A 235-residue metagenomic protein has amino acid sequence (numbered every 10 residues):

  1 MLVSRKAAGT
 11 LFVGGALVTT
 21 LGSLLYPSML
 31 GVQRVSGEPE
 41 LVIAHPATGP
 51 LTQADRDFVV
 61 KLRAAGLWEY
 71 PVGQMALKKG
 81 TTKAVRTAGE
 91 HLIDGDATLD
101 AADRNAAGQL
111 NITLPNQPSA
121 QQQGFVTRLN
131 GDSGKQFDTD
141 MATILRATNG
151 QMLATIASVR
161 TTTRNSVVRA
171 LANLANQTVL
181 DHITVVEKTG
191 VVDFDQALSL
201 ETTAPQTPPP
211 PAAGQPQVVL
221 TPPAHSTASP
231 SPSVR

Functional and structural regions predicted by a protein language model:
M1-L17: N-terminal export and membrane-targeting signals
T20-R235: All-alpha RGS (Regulator of G-protein Signaling) helical domain and cognate RGS-like helical scaffolds
